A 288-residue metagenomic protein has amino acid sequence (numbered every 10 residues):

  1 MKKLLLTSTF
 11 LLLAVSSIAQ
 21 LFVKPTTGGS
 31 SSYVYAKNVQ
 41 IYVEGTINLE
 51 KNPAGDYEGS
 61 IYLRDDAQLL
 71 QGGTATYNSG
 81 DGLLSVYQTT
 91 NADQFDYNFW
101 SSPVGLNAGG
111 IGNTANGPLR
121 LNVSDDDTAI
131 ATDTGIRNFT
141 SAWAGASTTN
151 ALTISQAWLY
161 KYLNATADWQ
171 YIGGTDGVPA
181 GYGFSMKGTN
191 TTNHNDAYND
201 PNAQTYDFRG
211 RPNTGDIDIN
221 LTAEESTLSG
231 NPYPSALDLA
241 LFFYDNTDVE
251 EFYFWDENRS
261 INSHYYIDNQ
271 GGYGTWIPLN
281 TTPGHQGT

Functional and structural regions predicted by a protein language model:
M1-P25: Bacterial Sec-dependent N-terminal signal peptides
A14-S17, T153, Y266, W276: Generic short N-terminal amphipathic or hydrophobic helices
Q20-D56: C-terminal trimerization/auto-chaperone modules of long, extracellular attachment fibers and adhesins
Y42-R137, A167-E251: A short, polar beta-strand/turn micro-motif
L119-T149, D268-N269, T275-G287: Charged, glycine/proline-rich intrinsically disordered loops and linkers
R137-Q170: Intrinsically disordered, low-complexity linker/loop segments enriched in Gly/Pro and charged/polar residues
Y160-D176, G274-T281, Q286-T288: Short, surface-exposed beta-strand/turn "edge" patches of beta-sheet domains
E224-T288: Beta-sheet-dominated scaffold domains
